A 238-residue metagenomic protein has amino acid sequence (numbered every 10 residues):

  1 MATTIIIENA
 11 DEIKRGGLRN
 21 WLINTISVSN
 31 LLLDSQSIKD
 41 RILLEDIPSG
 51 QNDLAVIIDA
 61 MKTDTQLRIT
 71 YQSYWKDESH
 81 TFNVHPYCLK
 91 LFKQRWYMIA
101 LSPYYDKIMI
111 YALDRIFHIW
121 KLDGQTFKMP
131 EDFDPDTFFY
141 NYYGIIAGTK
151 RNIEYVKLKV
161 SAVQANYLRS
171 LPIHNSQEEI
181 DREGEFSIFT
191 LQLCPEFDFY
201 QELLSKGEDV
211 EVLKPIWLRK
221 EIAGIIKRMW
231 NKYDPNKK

Functional and structural regions predicted by a protein language model:
M1-Q72: Bulky hydrophobic/aromatic content
I58-M109: Loop-centered beta-sheet repeat module
T81-N83, I108-L113, Y155-K157, I188-T190: Well-ordered beta-strand positions in beta-sheet-rich domains
L89, I119, E179-I180: A structural signal for short hydrophobic beta-strand segments in well-ordered beta-sheet cores
Y105-F138: Flexible linker/loop signature enriched in Pro/Ser/Thr and Pro/Gly
T137-K238: Polybasic (Lys/Arg-rich)
